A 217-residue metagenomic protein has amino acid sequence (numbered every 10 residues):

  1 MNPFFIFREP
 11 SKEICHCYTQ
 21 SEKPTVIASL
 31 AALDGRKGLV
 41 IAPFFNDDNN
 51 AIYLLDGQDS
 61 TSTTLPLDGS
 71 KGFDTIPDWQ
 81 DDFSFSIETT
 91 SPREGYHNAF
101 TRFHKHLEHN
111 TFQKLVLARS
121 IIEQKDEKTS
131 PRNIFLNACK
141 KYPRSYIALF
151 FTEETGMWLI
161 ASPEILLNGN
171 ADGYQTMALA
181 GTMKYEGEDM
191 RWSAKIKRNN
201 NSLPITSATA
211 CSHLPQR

Functional and structural regions predicted by a protein language model:
M1-E13: N-terminal basic/disordered segments at the start of proteins
N2-F4, G35-G38, R144-I147, G156-M157: Short, surface-exposed beta-edge/turn micro-motifs
E13-C15, E22-P24, T182-K184: Short, surface-exposed beta-strand-loop junctions and turns on beta-sheet-rich folds
E13-C15, N50, G156-W158, G173-Q175: Hydrophobic residues embedded in beta-strands of well-ordered beta-sheets
T19, R36, I165-R217: Cytosolic ligand/metal-binding cores
T19-Q124, T129, E188, A194 (+1 more regions): Non-catalytic accessory segments adjacent to catalytic cores
A42-F44, R119-I121, F150-E154, A161-P163 (+3 more regions): Short, structured patches in soluble enzyme cores that scaffold and shape functional sites
E127-N170: SIR2/sirtuin-family catalytic core signature
